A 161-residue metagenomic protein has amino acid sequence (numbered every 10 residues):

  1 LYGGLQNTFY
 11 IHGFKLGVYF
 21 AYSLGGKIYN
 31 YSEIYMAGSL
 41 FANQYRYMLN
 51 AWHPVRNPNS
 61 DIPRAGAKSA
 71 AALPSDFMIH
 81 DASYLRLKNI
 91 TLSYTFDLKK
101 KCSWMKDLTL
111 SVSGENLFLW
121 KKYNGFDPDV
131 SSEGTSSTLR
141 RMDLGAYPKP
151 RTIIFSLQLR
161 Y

Functional and structural regions predicted by a protein language model:
L1-G3, S83-K88, K106, K149-I153: Residues that define the transmembrane beta-barrel architecture of outer-membrane proteins
G3-F14: Long hydrophobic segments that form regular secondary structure
Y10, A21-S23, S113-L117, R160: Outer-membrane beta-barrel pore domains and translocons
G13-G17, K99-K100: Repeated loop/turn-to-beta-strand initiation elements of outer-membrane beta-barrel proteins
V18, L110-V112, L157: Membrane-embedded beta-strand positions of outer-membrane beta-barrel proteins
S23-T109, S113-E115: Extracytoplasmic gating/loop element in the C-terminal half of outer-membrane beta-barrel translocons and assembly
F41, Y45, A51, N59 (+2 more regions): C-terminal beta-signal and terminal closure region of outer-membrane beta-barrel proteins
